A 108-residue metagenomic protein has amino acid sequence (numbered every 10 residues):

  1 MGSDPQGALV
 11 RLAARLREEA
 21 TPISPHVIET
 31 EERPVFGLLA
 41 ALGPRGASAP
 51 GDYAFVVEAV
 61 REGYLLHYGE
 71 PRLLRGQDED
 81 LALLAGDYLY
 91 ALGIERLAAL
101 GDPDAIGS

Functional and structural regions predicted by a protein language model:
Q6-S108: Mg2+-dependent prenyl diphosphate-binding active-site environment of isoprenoid biosynthetic enzymes
